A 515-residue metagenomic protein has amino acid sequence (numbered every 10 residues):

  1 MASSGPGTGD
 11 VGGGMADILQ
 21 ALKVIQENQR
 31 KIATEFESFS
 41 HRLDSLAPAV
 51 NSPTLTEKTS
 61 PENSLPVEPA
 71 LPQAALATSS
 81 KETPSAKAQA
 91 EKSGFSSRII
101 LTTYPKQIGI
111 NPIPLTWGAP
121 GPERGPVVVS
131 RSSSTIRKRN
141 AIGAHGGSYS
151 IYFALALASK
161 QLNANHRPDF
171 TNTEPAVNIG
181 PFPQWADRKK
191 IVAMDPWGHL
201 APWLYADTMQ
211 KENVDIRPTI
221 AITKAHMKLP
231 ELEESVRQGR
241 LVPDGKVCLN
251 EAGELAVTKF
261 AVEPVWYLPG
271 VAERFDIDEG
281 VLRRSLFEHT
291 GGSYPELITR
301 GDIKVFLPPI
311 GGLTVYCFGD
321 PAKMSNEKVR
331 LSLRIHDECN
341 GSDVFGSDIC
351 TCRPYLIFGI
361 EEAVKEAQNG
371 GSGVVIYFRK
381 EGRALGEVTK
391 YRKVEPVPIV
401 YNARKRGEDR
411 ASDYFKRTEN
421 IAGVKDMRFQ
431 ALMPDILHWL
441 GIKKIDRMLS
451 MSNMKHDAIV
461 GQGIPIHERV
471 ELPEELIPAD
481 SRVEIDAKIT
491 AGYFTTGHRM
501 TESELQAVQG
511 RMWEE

Functional and structural regions predicted by a protein language model:
M1-D17: PEST-like, low-complexity acidic/proline-rich intrinsically disordered segments, predominantly at protein N-termini
A2, A21, N28-Q29, D44 (+3 more regions): Catalytic domains of riboflavin
G12-A47, N51-T54: Long amphipathic alpha-helical coiled-coil
